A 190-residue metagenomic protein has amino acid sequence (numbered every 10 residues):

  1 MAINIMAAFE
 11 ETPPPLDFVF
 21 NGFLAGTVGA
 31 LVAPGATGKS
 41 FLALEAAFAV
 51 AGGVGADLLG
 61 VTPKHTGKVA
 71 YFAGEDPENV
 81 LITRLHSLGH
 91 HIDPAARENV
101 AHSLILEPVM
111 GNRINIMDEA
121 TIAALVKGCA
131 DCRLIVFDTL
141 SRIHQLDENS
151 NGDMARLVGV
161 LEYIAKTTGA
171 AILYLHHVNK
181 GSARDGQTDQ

Functional and structural regions predicted by a protein language model:
M1-V19: N-terminal pre-Walker A segment at the start of P-loop NTPase domains
P14, V19, V54, T62-G152 (+2 more regions): Conserved inter-motif catalytic segment of the P-loop NTP-binding fold
G22: Walker A/P-loop-proximal flanking segment of P-loop NTPase domains
A25-G29, G67-K68: Pre-Walker A (Motif I) flank of P-loop NTPase domains
A30-V32, A36, S40-F41, F72 (+2 more regions): Phosphate-binding/switch region of NTP-binding enzymes
L42, A46: Hydrophobic positions on the alpha1 helix immediately C-terminal to the Walker A/P-loop
A51: Gly/Ala-rich phosphate-binding loop of Rossmann-like dinucleotide-binding domains, activating on the conserved
